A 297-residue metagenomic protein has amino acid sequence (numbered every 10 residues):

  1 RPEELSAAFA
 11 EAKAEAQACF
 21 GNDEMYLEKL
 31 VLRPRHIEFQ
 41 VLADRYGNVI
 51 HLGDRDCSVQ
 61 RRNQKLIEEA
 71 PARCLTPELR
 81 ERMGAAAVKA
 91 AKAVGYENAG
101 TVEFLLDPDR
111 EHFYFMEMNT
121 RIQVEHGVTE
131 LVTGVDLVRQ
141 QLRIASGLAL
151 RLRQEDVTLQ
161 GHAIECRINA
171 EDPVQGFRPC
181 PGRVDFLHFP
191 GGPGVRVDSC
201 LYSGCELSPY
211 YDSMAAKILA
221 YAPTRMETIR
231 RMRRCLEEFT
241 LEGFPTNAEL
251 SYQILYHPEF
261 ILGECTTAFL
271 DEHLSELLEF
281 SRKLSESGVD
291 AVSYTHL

Functional and structural regions predicted by a protein language model:
R1-L32, R62-T76, R82-G95, A149-L152: Conserved ATP-binding module of the ATP-grasp superfamily
E3-A14, E81, A85-K92, M116 (+5 more regions): Solvent-exposed alpha-helical segments within well-ordered globular domains of core cellular machineries
S6, D44-A86, I122-L137: ATP-dependent carboxylate/phosphate-activation module, predominantly the ATP-grasp catalytic core and closely related
A12, I37-F39, T101-F104, V128 (+1 more regions): Short beta-alpha junctions and helix-cap segments that line functional grooves
Y26-V31, H36-A43, G95-Q123: Conserved metal-phosphate-binding beta-hairpin within the catalytic cores of diverse ATP-dependent phosphoryl-transfer
V41-A43, D54, L106, T120 (+2 more regions): Flexible glycine-/small-residue-rich
L52-N63, L105-I122, L187-S208: Flexible glycine/proline-rich, aromatic-decorated loop/lid segments
A87, G127-L297: Catalytic cores of soluble metabolic enzymes centered on carboxylation/carboxyl-transfer
